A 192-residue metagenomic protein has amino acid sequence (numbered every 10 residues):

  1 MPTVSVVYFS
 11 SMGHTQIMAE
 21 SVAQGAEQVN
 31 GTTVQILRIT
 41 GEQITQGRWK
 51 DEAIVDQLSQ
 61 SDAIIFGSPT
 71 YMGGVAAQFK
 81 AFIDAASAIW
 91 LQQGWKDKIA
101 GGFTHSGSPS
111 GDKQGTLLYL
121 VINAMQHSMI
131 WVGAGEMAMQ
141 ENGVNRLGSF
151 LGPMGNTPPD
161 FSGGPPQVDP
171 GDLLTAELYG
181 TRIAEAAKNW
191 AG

Functional and structural regions predicted by a protein language model:
M1-W95, V144, P158-G192: N-terminal beta1-alpha1-beta2 submodule of the flavodoxin-like/Rossmannoid cofactor-binding fold
Q28-T32, I54, A63, H105 (+3 more regions): Generic hydrophobic/packing signal
I99-S149: Short, glycine-/small-residue-rich phosphate/pyrophosphate-handling segment
M154-G155: Entry/fusion envelope ectodomains
